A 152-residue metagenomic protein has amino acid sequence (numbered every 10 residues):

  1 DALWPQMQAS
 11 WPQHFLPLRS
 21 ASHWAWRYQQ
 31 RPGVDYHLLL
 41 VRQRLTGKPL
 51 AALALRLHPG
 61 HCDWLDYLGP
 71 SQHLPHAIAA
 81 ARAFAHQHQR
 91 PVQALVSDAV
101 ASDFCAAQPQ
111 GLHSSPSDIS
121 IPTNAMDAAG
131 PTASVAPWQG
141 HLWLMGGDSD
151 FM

Functional and structural regions predicted by a protein language model:
D1-D66: Amide-forming acyltransferase catalytic core, primarily the GNAT-like/NAT-type and related acyltransferase folds
R27, L45, A52-M152: Active-site/acyl-donor-binding loops of N-acyltransferases
